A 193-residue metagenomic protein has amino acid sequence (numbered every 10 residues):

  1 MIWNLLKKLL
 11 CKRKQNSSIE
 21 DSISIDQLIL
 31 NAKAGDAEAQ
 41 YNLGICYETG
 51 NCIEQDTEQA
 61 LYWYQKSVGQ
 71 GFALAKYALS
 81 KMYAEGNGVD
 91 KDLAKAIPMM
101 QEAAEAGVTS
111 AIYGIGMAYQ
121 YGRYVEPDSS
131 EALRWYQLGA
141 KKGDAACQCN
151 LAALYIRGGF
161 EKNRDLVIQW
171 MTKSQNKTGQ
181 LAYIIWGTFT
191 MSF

Functional and structural regions predicted by a protein language model:
K8-T49: N-terminal segments that cap or nucleate solenoid repeat domains
S17, N176-K177, A182-I184, T188-T190: Acidic, proline/serine/threonine- and glycine-rich low-complexity intrinsically disordered segments
K33-D36, T49-N51, D56, G69-F72 (+8 more regions): Short helix-capping/linker turns of helical repeat alpha-solenoids
N42-T49, I53, K76-E85, V89 (+4 more regions): Hydrophobic face of amphipathic alpha-helices that form TPR/SEL1-like repeat modules and related alpha-solenoid
K162-Q180: TPR/TPR-like (Sel1-like) alpha-helical repeat modules
